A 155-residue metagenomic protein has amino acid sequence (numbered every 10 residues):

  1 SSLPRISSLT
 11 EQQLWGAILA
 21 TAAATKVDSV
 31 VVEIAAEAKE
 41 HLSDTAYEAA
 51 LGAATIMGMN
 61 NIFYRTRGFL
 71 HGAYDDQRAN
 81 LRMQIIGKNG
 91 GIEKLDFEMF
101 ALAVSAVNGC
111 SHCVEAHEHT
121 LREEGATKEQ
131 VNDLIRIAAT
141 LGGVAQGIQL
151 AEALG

Functional and structural regions predicted by a protein language model:
S1-W15, L19-I92, H119-E123, A139 (+1 more regions): Acidic, glycine/proline-rich low-complexity segments that act as flexible tails and inter-domain linkers
E11, W15, E48, E98 (+2 more regions): Short, solvent-exposed positions on alpha-helices
A79-H117: Acidic/histidine-rich alpha-helical segments that form the ligand environment of transition-metal centers
L102, A106-L150: Preference for long, well-ordered alpha-helical segments
